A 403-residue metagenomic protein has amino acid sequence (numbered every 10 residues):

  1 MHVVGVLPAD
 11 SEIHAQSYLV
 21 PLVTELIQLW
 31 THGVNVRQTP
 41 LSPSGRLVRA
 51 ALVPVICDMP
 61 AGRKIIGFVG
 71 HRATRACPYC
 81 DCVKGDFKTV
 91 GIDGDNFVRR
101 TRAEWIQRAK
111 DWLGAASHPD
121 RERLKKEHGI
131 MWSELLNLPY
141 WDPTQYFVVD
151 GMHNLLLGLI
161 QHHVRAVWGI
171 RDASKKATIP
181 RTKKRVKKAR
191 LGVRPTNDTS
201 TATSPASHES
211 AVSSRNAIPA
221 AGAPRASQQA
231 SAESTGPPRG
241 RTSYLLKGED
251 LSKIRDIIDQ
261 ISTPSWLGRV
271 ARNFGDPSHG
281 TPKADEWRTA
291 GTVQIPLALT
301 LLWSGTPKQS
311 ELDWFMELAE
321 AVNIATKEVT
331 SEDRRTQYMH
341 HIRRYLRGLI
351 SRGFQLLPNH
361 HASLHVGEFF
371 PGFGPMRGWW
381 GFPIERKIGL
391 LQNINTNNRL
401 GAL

Functional and structural regions predicted by a protein language model:
M1-V36, K88-V90, T326: Compact, glycine/acidic-enriched structural inserts
V4, P8, V20-Q28, V83 (+4 more regions): Subunit-assembly interface segments of extracellular/virion macromolecular structures
E12-L19, V23, T74, G129 (+15 more regions): Generic preference for well-ordered alpha-helical elements
V23-P40, I258, A298, V322 (+1 more regions): Hydrophobic, Leu/Ile/Phe/Ala-enriched alpha-helical segments that form helix-helix packing faces
Q28-A284, N393, A402-L403: Domain-level detector for long, ordered catalytic/regulatory cores in large eukaryotic signaling and trafficking
T31-V48, R334-R344, S351-H361: Short glycine-rich, low-complexity/disordered patches
C57-A109, D150, R272-V329, I350-L403: Amphipathic alpha-helical/coiled-coil segments positioned at domain termini
